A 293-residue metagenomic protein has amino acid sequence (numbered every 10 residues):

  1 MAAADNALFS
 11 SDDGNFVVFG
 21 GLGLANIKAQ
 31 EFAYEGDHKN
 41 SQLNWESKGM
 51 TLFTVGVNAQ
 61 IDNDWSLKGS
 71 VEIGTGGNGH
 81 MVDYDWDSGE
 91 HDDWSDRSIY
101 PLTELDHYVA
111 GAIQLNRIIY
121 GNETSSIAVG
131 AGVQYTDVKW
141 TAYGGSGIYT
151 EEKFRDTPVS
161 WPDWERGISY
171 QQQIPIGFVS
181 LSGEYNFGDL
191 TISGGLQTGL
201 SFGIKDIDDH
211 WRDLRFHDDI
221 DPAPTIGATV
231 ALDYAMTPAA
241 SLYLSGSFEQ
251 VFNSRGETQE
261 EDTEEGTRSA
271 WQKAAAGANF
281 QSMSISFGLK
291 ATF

Functional and structural regions predicted by a protein language model:
M1-G21: Outer-membrane beta-barrel biogenesis signature
V17, T51-N58, K68-S70, A110-Q114 (+2 more regions): Transmembrane beta-barrel strand/turn architecture of Gram-negative outer membrane proteins
V18-N26, G69-T75, V129-D137, G183 (+3 more regions): Transmembrane beta-barrel strands of outer-membrane/channel proteins
I27-M50, I73-A110, T136-I174, G199-T229 (+1 more regions): Extracellular/periplasm-exposed beta-strand and loop segments of Gram-negative cell-envelope proteins, dominated by
V55-A59, G111-R117, A131-V133, V179-Y185 (+4 more regions): Residues on the lipid-exposed face of transmembrane beta-strands in outer-membrane beta-barrel proteins
N63-G69, N122-S125, D189-I192, P238-L242: Repeated loop/turn-to-beta-strand initiation elements of outer-membrane beta-barrel proteins
Q114-R117, G121-T141: Internal, conserved structured core segments that host functional sites
Q172-F178, Y185-S193, A223-T225: Short gly/pro-enriched beta-turn/loop segments at secondary-structure junctions
